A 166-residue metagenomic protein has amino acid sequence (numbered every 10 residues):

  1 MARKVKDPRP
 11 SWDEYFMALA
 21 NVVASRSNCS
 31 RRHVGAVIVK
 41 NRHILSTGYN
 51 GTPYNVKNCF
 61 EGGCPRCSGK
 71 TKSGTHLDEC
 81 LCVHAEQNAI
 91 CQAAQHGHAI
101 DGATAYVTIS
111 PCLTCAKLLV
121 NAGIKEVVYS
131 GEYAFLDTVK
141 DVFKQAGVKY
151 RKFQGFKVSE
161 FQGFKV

Functional and structural regions predicted by a protein language model:
M1-V166: Zinc-dependent deaminase catalytic domain
